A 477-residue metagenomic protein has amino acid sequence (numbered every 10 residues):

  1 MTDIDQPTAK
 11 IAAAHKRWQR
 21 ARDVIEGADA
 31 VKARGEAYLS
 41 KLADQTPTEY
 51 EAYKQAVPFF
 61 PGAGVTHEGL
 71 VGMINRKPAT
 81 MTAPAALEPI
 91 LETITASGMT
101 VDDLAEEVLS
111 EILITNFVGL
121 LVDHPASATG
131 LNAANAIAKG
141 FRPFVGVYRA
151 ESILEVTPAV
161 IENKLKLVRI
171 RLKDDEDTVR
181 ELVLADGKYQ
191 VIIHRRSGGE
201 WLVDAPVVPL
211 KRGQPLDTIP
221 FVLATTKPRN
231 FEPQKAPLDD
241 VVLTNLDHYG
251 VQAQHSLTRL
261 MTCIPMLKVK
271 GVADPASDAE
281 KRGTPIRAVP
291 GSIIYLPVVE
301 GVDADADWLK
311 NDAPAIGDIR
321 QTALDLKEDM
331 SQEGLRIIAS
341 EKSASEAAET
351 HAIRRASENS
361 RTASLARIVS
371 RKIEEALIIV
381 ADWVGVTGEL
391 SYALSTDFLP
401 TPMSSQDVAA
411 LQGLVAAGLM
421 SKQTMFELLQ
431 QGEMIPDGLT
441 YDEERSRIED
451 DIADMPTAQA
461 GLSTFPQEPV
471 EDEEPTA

Functional and structural regions predicted by a protein language model:
M1-Y148, M455-A477: Extended, helix-rich architectural segments
D3, P7, R17, A86 (+6 more regions): Alpha-helical structural motif
L87, V101-D102, E106, L238-V241 (+5 more regions): Alpha-helix initiation and N-capping motif
T95-T100, L104-E111, P228, E232-V242 (+6 more regions): Generic amphipathic alpha-helical segments used as scaffolds and interaction surfaces in large, multi-domain proteins
L113-R229: Extended, regular secondary-structure scaffolds
V122-T129, I193-H194, V269-S277, I338 (+1 more regions): Short regulatory "switch" loops immediately downstream of catalytic or recognition motifs within protein catalytic
V207-T350: Extended, charged amphipathic alpha-helical segments
G283-P285, I293-V299, D318, D325-A477: C-terminal helix-loop subdomains that flank or include functional centers
